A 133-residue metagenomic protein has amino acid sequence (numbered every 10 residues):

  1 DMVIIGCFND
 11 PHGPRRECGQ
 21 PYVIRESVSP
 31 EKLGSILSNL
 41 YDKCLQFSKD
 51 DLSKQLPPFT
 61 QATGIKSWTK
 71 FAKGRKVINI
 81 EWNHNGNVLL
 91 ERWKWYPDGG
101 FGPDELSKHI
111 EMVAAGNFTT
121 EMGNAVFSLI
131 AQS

Functional and structural regions predicted by a protein language model:
D1-E31, H84-N124: Intrinsically disordered, low-complexity regulatory segments enriched in Ser/Thr/Pro and charged residues
R25-V77, G102: Negatively charged, low-complexity tracts enriched in Asp/Glu with abundant Ser/Thr
K32-D42, T119-A131: DNA replication sliding-clamp ring fold and its partner-interaction surfaces
T69-W82, N87-W93: Aromatic/basic-lined ligand-recognition segments that form π-stacking hydrophobic pockets flanked by Lys/Arg to engage
G74, Q132-S133: Intrinsic N-terminal pre-sequences and regulatory tails
